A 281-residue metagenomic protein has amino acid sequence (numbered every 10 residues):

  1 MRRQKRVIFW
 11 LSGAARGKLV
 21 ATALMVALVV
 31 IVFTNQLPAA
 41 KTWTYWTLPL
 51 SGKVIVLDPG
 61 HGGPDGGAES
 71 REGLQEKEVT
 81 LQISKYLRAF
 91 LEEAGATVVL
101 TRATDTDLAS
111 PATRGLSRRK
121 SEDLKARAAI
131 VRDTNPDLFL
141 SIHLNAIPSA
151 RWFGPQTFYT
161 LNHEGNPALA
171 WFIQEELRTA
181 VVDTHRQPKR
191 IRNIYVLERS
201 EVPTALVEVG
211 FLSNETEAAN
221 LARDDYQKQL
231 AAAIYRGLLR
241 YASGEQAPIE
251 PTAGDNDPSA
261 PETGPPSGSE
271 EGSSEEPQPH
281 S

Functional and structural regions predicted by a protein language model:
M1-S281: Catalytic-site microenvironment of enzymes that process N-acetyl-hexosamine-containing cell-wall polysaccharides
